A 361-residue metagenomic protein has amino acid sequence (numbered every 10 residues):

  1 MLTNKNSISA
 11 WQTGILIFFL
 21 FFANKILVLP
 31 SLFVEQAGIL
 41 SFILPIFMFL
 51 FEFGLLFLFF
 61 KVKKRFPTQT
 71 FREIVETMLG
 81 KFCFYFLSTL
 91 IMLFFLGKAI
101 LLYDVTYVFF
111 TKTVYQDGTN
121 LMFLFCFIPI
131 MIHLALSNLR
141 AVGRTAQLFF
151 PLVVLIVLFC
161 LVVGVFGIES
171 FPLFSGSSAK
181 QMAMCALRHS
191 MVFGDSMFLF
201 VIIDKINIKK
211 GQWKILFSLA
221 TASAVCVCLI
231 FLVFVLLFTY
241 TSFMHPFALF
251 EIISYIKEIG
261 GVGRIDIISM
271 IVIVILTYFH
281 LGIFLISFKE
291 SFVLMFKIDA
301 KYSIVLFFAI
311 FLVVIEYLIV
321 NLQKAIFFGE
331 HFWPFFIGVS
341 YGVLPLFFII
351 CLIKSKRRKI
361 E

Functional and structural regions predicted by a protein language model:
I8-V28, L44, M48, E52 (+7 more regions): Hydrophobic, membrane-embedded alpha-helices of multi-pass small-molecule transporters
F22, I26-N120, P345: Membrane helical hairpin/interfacial module
E35, V108-T111, F127-F149, K205-K209 (+1 more regions): Membrane-water interface regions at transmembrane-helix termini and the short interhelical loops of multi-pass membrane
F47-L58, M92-A99, I130-I132, F150-V165 (+2 more regions): Selective recognition of specific alpha-helical transmembrane segments in multi-pass small-molecule
L96-A99, Y103, A135, P151-G176 (+2 more regions): Hydrophobic alpha-helical segments and their helix-loop junctions in multi-pass secondary transporters
L121, L134-L161, F332-L344: Membrane-interface loop-to-helix entry segments
L237-D266: Membrane-interface interhelical connector segments
F296-S303, Y317-G338: Extracellular/periplasmic helix-loop-helix junctions in multi-pass membrane proteins
